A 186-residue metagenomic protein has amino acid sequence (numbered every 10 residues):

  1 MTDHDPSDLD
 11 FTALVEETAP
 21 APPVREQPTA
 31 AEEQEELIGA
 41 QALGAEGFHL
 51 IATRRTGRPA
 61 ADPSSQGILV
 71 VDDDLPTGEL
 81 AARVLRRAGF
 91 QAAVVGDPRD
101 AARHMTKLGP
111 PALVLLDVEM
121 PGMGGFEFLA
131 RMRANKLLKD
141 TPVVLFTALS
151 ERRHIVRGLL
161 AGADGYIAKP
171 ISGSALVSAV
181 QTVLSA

Functional and structural regions predicted by a protein language model:
E46-H49, I171-Q181: C-terminal output helix
E79-R87: Charged docking surfaces used in two-component/phosphorelay signaling
V94-L113: Acidic, metal-coordinating helix/loop segments flanking the phosphotransfer/catalytic sites of two-component signaling
M120: Receiver (REC) domain active-site loop signature in two-component systems and cognate sites in sensor histidine kinases
